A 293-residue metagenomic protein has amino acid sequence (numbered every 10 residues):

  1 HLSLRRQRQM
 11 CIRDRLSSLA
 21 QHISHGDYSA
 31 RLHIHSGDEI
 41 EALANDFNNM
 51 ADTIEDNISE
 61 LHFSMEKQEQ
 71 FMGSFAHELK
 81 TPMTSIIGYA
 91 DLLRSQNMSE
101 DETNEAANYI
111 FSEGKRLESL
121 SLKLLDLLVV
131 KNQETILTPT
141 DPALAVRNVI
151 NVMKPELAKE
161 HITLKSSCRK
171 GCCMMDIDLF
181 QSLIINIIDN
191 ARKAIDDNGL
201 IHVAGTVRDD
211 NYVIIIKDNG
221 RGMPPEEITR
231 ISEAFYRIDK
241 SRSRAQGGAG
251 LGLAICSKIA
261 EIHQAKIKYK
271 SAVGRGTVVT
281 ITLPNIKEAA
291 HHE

Functional and structural regions predicted by a protein language model:
R5-Q9, R13-M72, I87-R94, V129 (+7 more regions): Membrane-proximal HAMP signal-relay module
G37, E41, I136-N151, L164: A conserved beta-strand-to-alpha-helix junction within the catalytic ATP-binding
S112-L117: Short alpha-helical segment of the dimerization/phosphotransfer core of two-component systems
K131-I136, C168, C172-D178: Conserved micro-motifs of the catalytic ATP-binding
E156-K165: Short conserved segments within the C-terminal catalytic ATPase subdomain
N190-R192: Short helix-loop "hinge" at the ATP-lid/N-box region of the Bergerat-fold HATPase_c
D218: Acidic ATP/Mg2+-coordinating residue in the GHKL
M223-R237: Short conserved segment of the HATPase_c
